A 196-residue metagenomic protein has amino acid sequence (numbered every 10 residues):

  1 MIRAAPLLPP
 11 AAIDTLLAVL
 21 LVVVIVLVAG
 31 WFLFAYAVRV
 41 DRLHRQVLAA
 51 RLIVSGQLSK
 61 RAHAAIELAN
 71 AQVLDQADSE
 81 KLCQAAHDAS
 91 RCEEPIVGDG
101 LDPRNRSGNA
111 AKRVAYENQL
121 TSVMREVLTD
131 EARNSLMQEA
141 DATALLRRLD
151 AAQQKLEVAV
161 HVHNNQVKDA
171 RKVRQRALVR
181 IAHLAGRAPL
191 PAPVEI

Functional and structural regions predicted by a protein language model:
I2-I196: A helix-centric hydrophobic-segment signal that preferentially recognizes long, alpha-helical stretches used
